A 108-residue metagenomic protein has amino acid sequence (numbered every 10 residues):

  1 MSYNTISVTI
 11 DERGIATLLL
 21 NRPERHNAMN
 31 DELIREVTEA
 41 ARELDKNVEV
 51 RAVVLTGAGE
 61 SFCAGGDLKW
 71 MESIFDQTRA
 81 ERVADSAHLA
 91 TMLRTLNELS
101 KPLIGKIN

Functional and structural regions predicted by a protein language model:
M1-A58, R94: Conserved CoA-thioester-binding segment of acyl-CoA-metabolizing enzymes
A16, A40, A64, G105-K106: Small-residue (primarily alanine) positions within well-ordered alpha-helices, especially packing/interaction faces
N21, G66, N108: Histidine-centered beta-alpha loop that forms part of the nucleotide-sugar donor binding/catalytic region in diverse
M29-N30, G66, F75, S100: Short, flexible helix/strand-to-coil boundary loops that buttress conserved ligand/catalytic motifs in alpha/beta
N47, A58, I74, L99-P102: Structured helix-beta-strand junction loops
G57-T95: Glycine- (often His-adjacent) and acidic-residue-rich active-site loop that binds/positions the CoA thioester
A90-N108: Glycine-rich beta-to-alpha active-site loop
